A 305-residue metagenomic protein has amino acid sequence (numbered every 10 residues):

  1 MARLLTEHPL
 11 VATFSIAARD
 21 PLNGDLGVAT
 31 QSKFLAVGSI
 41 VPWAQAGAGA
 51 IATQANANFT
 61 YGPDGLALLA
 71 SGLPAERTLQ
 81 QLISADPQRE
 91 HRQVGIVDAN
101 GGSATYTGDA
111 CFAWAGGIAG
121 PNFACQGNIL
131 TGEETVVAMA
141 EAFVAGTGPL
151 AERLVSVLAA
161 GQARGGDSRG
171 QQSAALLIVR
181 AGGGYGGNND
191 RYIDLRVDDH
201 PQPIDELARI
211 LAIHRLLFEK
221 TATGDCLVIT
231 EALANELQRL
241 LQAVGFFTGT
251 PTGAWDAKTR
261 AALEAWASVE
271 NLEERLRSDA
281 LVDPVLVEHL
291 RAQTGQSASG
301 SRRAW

Functional and structural regions predicted by a protein language model:
A2-E231: N-terminal nucleophile
A50-T53, N128-L130, E273-E274, P284 (+1 more regions): Short, intrinsically disordered/low-complexity patches at protein termini and at juxtamembrane boundaries
H200-E206, E264-A265, S299-S301: Short secondary-structure transition/capping segments
C226-R291: Short acidic, glycine/serine/threonine-rich helix-capping segments at coil-helix boundaries
V287-W305: C-terminal extensions
